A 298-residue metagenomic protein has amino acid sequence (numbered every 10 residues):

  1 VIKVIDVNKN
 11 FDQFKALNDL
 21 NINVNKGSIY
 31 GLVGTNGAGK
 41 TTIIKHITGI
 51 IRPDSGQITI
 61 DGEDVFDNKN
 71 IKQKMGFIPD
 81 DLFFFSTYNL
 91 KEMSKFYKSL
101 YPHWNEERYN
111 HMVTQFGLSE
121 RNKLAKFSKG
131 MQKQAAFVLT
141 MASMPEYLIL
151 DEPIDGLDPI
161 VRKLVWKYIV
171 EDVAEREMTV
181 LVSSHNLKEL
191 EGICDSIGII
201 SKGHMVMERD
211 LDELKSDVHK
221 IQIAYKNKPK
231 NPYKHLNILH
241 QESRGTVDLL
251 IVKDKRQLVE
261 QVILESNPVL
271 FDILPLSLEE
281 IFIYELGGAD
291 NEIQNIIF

Functional and structural regions predicted by a protein language model:
I2-I5, K9-S201, M207: ABC transporter nucleotide-binding domains
N89, D210, L274-S277: Short loop/turn segments at beta->alpha junctions
R108-H111, N231, Q257-V259, I281: Exposed alpha-helical structural elements
P145-P153, K228-P232, Q257-E260: Short, surface-exposed beta-strand/loop "edge" segments at domain boundaries and coil↔beta transitions
V165-K255: ABC transporter nucleotide-binding domain
I251-F298: C-terminal coupling/interaction segments
